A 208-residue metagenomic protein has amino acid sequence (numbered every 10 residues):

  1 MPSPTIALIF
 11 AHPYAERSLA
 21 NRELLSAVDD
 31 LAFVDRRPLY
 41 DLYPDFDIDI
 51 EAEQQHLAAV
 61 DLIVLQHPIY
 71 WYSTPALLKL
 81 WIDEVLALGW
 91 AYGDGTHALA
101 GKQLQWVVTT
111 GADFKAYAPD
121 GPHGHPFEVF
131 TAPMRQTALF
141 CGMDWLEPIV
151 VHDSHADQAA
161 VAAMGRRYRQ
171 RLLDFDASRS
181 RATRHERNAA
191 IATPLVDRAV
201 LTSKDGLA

Functional and structural regions predicted by a protein language model:
M1-D35, R169, A190: N-terminal beta1-alpha1 ligand-phosphate binding loop
T5, L25, T137-A208: Glycine-rich phosphate/pyrophosphate-binding loop and the adjoining helix
A7-I9, R37, V64, Q105-V107 (+1 more regions): Hydrophobic/aromatic beta-strand patches that form the interior of the parallel beta-sheet core in alpha/beta enzyme
L19-D30, P126-C141: Short, solvent-exposed amphipathic alpha-helices that sit in or adjacent to ligand/effector-binding or catalytic
L19-E23, I48, A76-L80, A163: Generic recognition of short, well-ordered alpha-helical segments
L31-D47: A short beta-strand-loop structural module common to alpha/beta enzyme folds
Y43-E51, Q158-A163: Structural motif
E51-R135: Helix-loop-strand module that forms the ligand-binding subsite of alpha/beta enzymes
